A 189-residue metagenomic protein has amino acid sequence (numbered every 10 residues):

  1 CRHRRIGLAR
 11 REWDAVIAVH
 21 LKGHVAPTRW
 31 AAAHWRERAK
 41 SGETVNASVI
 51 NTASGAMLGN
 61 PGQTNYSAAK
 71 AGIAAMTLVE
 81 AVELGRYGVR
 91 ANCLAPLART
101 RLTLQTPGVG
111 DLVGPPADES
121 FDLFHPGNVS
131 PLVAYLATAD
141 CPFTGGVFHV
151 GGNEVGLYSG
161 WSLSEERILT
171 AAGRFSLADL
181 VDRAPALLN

Functional and structural regions predicted by a protein language model:
H3-R5, A9-D14: Substrate-binding pocket helix/loop in short-chain dehydrogenase/reductase
A15, E83, N128: Acidic donor-binding helix in nucleotide-sugar-dependent glycosyltransferases
T28-R29, L78: A short, exposed helix-loop element centered on a Lys and neighboring polar residues
H34-R38, T138-D140: Generic structural signal for alpha-helix termini and adjacent loop/cap motifs
R36, K40-R86, A95-D122, G152-G156: Catalytic loop of short-chain dehydrogenase/reductase
G85, R90, F143-G145: Short, small/polar-rich loop/turn modules that mediate ligand/substrate recognition or access, typified
G114-N189: C-terminal helical subdomain
